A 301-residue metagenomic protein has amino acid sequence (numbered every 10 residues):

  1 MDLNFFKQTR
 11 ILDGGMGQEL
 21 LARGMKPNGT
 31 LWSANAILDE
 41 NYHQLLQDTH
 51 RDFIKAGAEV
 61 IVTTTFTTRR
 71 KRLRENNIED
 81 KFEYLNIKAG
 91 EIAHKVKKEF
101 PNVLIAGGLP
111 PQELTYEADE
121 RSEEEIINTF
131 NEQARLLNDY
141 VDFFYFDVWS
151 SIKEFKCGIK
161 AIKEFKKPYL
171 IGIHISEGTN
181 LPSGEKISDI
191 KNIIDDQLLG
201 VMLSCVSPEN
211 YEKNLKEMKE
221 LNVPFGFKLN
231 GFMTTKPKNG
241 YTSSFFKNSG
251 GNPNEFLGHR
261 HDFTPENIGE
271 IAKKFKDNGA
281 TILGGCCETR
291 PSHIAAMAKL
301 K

Functional and structural regions predicted by a protein language model:
M1-K301: Domain-level signal for soluble alpha/beta catalytic cores
